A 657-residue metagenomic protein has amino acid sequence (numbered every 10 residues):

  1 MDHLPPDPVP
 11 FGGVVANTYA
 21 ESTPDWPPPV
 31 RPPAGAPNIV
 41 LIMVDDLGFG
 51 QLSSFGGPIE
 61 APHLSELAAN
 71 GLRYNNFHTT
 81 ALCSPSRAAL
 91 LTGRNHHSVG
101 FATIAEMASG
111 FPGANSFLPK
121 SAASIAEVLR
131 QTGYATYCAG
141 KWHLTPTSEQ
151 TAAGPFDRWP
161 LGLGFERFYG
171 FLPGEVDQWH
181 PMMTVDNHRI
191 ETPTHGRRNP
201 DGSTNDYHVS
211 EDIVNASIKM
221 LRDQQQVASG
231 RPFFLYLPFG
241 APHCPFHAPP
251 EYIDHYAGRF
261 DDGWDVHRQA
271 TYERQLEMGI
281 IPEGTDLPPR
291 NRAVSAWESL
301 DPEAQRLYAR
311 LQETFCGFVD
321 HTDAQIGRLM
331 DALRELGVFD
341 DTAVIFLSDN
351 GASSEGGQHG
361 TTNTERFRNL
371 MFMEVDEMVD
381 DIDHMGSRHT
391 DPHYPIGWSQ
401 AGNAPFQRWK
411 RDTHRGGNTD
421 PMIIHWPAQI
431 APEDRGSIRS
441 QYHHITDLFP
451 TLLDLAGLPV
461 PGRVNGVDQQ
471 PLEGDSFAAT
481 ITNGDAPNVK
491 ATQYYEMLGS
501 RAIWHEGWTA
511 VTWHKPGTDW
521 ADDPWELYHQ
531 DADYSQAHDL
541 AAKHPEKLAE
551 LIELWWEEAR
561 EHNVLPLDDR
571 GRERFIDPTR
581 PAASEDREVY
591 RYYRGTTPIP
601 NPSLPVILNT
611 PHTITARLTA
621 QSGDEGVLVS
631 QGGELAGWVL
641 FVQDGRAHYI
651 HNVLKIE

Functional and structural regions predicted by a protein language model:
M1-A521, W525, Y534-E553, L567 (+3 more regions): Formylglycine-dependent sulfatase
P238-H243, I576-D586: Core structural elements
D531, G633, V653-K655: Solvent-exposed strand-loop boundary residues in beta-sheet-rich modules
W556-A559: A short N-terminal helical cap/helix-turn-helix that marks the beginning of AMP-binding/adenylate-forming
E561-V564, F575, Y592: Carbohydrate-active catalytic/glycan-binding domains of CAZyme proteins, especially the secreted or lumenal ectodomains
L567-D577: Substrate/cofactor-recognition hotspot
A582-H648: Extracellular glycan-recognition modules
